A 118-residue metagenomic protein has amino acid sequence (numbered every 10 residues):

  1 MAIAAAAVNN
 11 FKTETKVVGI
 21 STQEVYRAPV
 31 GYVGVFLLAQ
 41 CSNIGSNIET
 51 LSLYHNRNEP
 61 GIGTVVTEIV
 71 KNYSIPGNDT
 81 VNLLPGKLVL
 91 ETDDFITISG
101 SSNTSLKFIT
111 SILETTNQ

Functional and structural regions predicted by a protein language model:
M1-G34, G100-Q118: C-terminal interaction-tip segments
Y32-L38, L90-T92: Short, solvent-exposed loop/turn segments enriched in Ser/Thr/Gly
L37-S42, F95-I98: Buried hydrophobic-core signal for structured, non-transmembrane domains
C41-S46, S101-N103: Short solvent-exposed strand-capping/beta-turn motif centered on an Asx-Ser/Thr pair
S52-N56, I109-S111: Beta-strand signatures of extracellular beta-sandwich domains
N56-G61, T115-N117: Short edge-strand/loop segments of extracellular domains
E59-F95: Intrinsically disordered, low-complexity Pro/Gly/Ser/Thr-rich segments with frequent PxxP/GP/PP motifs and embedded
